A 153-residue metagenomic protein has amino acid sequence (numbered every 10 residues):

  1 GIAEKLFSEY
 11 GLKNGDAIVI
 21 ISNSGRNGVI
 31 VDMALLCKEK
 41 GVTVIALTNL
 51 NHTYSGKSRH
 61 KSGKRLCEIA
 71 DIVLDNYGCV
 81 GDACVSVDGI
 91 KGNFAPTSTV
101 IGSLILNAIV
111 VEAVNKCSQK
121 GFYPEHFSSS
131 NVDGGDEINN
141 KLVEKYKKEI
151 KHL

Functional and structural regions predicted by a protein language model:
G1-V110: Glycine-rich phosphate-binding loops that contact phosphosugars or nucleotide phosphates
N115-L153: Active-site phosphate/pyrophosphate-binding segments
